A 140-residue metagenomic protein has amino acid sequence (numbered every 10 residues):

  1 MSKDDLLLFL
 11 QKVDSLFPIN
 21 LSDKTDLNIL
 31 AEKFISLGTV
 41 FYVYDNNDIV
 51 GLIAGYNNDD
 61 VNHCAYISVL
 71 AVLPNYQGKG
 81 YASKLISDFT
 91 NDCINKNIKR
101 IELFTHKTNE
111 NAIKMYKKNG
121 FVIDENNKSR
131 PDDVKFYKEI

Functional and structural regions predicted by a protein language model:
M1-L7, N95, V122, E139-I140: Short, Lys/Arg-enriched, disordered terminal segments
M1-S68, L73-P74, I86-D88, D92 (+1 more regions): Acetyl-CoA-dependent GNAT
N20, K79, I101-E102: A generic secondary-structure micro-motif detector that highlights 1-2 residue hydrophobic/ambivalent hotspots embedded
D48, L73-S87, K96, K107-K114 (+1 more regions): Conserved glycine-rich acetyl-CoA-binding loop
K99-E102, H106-I113, K117-I140: C-terminal "cap" of GNAT-fold acetyltransferases
